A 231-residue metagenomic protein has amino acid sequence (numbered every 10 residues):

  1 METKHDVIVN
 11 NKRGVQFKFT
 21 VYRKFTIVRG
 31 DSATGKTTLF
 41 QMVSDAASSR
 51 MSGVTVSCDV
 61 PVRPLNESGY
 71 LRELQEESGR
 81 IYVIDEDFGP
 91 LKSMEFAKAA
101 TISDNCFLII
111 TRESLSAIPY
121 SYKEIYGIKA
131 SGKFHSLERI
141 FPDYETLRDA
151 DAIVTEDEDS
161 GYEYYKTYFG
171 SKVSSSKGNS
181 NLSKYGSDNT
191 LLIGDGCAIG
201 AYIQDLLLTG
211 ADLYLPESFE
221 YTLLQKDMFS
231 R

Functional and structural regions predicted by a protein language model:
M1-F17: N-terminal pre-Walker A segment at the start of P-loop NTPase domains
V28: Hydrophobic anchor at the beta1->P-loop junction of P-loop NTPases
T34-K36: Conserved glycine(s) of the Walker
L39-Q41: Post-Walker A alpha-helix
D45-V56: Post-Walker A helix-loop "phosphate-sensing" segment adjacent to the P-loop in P-loop NTPases
Y70-M94: Conserved P-loop NTPase "ATPase switch" module shared by AAA+ and STAND
F88-P90, E124-R231: Acidic, divalent-metal-binding catalytic cores of TOPRIM and closely related two-metal-ion phosphodiester/pyrophosphate
A100-K129: Sensor-1/coupling segment of RecA-like P-loop NTPase cores
